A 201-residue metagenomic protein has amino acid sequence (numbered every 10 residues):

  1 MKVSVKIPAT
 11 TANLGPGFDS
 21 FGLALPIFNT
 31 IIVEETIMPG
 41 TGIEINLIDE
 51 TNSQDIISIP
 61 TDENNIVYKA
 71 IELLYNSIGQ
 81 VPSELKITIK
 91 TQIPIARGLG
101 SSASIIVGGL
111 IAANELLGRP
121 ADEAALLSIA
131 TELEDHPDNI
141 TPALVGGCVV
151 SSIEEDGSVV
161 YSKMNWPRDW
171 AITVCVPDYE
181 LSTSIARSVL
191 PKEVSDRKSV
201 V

Functional and structural regions predicted by a protein language model:
M1-R97, I111, E115, R119 (+1 more regions): ATP-binding N-lobe of GHMP and related small-molecule kinases
T11-N13, G17-P26, G98-I106, E134-V149: FAD-binding core of FAD-dependent oxidoreductases, characterized by glycine-rich FAD pyrophosphate-binding loops
G22, N29, V33, I105 (+5 more regions): Hydrophobic alpha-helical segments
N64-I71, I106, P142, I172 (+1 more regions): A general structural signal for well-ordered alpha-helical segments in protein cores
K69-A70, G108, A112, I129 (+1 more regions): Residues within well-formed alpha-helices
D122-V201: ATP-dependent small-molecule kinase catalytic core of the GHMP/sugar-kinase superfamily and closely related
